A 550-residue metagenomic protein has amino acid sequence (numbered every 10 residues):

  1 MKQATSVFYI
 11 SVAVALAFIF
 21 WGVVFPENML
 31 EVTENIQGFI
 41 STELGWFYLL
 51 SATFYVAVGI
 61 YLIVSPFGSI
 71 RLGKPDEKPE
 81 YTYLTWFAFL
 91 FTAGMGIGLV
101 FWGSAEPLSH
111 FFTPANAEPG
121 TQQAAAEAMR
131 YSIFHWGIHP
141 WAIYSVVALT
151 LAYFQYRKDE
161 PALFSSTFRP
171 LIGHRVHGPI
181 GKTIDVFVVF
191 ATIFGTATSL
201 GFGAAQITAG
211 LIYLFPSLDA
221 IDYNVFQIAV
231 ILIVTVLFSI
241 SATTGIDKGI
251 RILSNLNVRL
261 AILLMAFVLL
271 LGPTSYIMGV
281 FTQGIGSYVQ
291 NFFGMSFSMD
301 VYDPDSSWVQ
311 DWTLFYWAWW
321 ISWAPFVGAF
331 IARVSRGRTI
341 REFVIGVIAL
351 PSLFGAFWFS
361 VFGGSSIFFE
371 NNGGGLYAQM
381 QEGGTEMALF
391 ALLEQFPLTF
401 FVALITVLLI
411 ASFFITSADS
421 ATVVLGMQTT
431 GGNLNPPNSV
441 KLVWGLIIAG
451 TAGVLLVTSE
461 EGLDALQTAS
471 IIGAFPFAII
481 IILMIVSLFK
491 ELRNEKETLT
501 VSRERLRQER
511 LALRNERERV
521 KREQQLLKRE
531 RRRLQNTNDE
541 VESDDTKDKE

Functional and structural regions predicted by a protein language model:
M1-A124, T243, A266, I485-E495 (+2 more regions): N-terminal alpha-helical transmembrane segments of multi-pass membrane transport and channel/translocase proteins
M1-S6, V64-K74, V347, F359-F400 (+4 more regions): Terminal cytosolic tails of multi-pass membrane transporters, especially the segment immediately following the final
K2-Y9, A13-V23, V56-Y61, M95-V100 (+6 more regions): Helix-loop-helix module between adjacent transmembrane segments
Q3-I10, S69-A88, S275-G279, S307-Q310 (+5 more regions): C-terminal membrane-solvent junction of multi-pass transporters and transport-like membrane proteins
S6-V12, F39-V56, F87, A126-Y156 (+2 more regions): Extracellular loop-to-transmembrane helix junctions
V14, F47-V64, A261-G272, F354-G364 (+4 more regions): Hydrophobic alpha-helical segments of multi-pass membrane transport proteins
P26-T42, P66-T82, F101-F187, G201-Q227 (+5 more regions): Inter-helical loop and helix-membrane interface segments of multi-pass membrane transporters/permeases
V176, I180, V186-R341, I345 (+2 more regions): Membrane-embedded translocation segments of transport machinery
